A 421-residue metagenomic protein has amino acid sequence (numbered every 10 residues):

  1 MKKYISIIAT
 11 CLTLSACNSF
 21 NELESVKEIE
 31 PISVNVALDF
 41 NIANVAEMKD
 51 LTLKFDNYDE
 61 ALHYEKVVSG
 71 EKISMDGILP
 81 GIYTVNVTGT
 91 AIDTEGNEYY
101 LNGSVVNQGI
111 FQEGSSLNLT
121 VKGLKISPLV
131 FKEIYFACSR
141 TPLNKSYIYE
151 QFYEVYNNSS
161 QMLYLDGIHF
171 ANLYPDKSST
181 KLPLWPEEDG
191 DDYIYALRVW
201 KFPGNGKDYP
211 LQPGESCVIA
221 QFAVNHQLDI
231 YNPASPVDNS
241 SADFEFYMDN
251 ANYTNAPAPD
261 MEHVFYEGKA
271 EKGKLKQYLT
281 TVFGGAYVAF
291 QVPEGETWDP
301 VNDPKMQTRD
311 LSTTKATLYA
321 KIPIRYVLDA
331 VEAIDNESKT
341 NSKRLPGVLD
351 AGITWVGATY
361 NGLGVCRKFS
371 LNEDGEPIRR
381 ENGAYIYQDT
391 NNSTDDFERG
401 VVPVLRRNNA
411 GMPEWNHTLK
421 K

Functional and structural regions predicted by a protein language model:
K2-I8: Sec-dependent signal peptide recognition, specifically the positively charged N-region followed immediately by
T13-A16: C-terminal motif of bacterial Sec signal peptides marking the signal peptidase cleavage site
N18-P31, A43-M48, D56-H63, V67-G70 (+5 more regions): Intrinsically disordered, low-complexity linkers and terminal tails enriched in Ser/Thr/Pro/Gly with interspersed basic
